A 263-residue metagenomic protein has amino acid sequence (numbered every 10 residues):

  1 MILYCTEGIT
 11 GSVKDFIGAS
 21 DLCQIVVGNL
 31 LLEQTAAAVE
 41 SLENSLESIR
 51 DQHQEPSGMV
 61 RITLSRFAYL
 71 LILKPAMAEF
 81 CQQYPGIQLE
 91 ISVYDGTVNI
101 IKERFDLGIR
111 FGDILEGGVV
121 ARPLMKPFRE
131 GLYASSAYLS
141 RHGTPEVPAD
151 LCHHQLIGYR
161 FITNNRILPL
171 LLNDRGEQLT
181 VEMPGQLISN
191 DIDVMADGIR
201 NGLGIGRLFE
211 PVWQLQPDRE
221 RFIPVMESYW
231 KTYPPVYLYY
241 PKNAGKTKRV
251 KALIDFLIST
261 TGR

Functional and structural regions predicted by a protein language model:
Y4, F16, C23-D51: Alpha-helical "hinge/linker" immediately C-terminal to small N-terminal DNA-binding modules
E55-V60, C152: Immediate post-signal peptide segment of exported/extracytoplasmic ligand-binding proteins
G58-V120: Central regulatory/effector-binding core of bacterial HTH transcription factors
M59-T63, G108, I157, G206 (+1 more regions): Short, well-ordered beta-strand segments
G86, E210-R219, I223, S228-R263: C-terminal effector-binding regulatory domain of bacterial HTH transcription factors
S92-S189: Acidic, Gly/Pro-rich loop/turn segments at junctions of secondary structure
A149, A196-D197, K251: Alpha-helical segments flanking ligand/cofactor-binding loops in enzyme cores
L179-P224, W230-K231, K246: Hydrophobic hinge/microswitch elements
